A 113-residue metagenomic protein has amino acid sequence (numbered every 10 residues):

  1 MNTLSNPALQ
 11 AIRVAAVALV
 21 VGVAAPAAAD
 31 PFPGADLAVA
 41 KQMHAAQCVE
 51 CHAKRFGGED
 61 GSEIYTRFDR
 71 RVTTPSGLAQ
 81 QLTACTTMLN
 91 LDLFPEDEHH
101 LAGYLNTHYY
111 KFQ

Functional and structural regions predicted by a protein language model:
N2-A15: Bacterial N-terminal signal peptides that target proteins for export
R13-A24: Bacterial N-terminal signal peptides
A25-M43: Electrostatic cytochrome c docking/interface patches
F32, R67-R70, N90-L93: Pocket-edge positions in alpha/beta enzyme catalytic cores
L37-K41, A53-T87: Gly/Gly-Pro-rich "capping" loops immediately C-terminal to redox-active cysteine motifs in periplasmic/lumenal
A45, P75-T83, E98-A102, N106: An amphipathic alpha-helix signature
C48-C51: Short cysteine clusters
L91-Q113: C-terminal capping alpha-helices of c-type cytochrome domains
